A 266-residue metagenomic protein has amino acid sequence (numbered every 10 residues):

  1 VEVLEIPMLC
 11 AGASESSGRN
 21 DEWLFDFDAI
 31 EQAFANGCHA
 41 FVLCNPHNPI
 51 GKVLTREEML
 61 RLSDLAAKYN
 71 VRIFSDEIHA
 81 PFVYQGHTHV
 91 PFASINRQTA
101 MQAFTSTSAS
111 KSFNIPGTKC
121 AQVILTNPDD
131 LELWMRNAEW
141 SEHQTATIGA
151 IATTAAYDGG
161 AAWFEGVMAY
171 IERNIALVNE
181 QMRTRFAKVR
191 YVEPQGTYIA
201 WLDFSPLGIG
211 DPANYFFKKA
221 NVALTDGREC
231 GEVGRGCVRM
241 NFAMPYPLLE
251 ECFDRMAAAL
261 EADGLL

Functional and structural regions predicted by a protein language model:
L4, M8-H87: Active-site phosphate-binding strand-loop segment of PLP-dependent enzymes
D28-Q32, T99, Y215-L224, C230-L266: PLP-dependent enzyme catalytic core of the Aspartate aminotransferase-like
I95-L133: Active-site PLP attachment segment
I124, W201-D203, N241-A243: Short hydrophobic/aromatic beta-strand micro-patches that form the beta-sheet surface supporting nucleotide- or nucleic
E132-S141, A156-N179: Structural signature of PLP-dependent enzymes
T154, Y170-N179, R190-D203: Conserved glycine-rich beta-strand-loop-beta hairpin in the small C-terminal domain of fold type I
N179, K188-R190, A223-R228: A short linear hydrophobic-aromatic micro-motif
